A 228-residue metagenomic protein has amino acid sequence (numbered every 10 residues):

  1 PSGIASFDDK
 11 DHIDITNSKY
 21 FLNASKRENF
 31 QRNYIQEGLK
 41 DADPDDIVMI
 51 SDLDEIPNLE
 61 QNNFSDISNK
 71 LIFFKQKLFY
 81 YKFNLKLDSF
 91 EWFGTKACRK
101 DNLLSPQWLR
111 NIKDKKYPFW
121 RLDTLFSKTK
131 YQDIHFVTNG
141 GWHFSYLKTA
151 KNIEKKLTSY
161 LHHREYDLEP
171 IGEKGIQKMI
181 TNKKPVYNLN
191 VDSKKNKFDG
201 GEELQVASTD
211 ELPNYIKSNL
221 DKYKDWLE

Functional and structural regions predicted by a protein language model:
P1-I50, L59, I216, K224: Active-site-proximal specificity loops/subdomain of glycosyltransferases
I4, I13-I15, I35, I47-I50 (+10 more regions): Weak global preference for isoleucine
I4, N17-S18, K70-L71, Q76-K77 (+6 more regions): Generic intrinsically disordered, low-complexity segments enriched for polar/acidic and small residues
I4, T95, G201-E202: Intrinsically disordered, low-complexity regions
A24-S25, E55-L168: Conserved catalytic core of nucleotide-sugar-dependent glycosyltransferases
Q132, F136-E228: C-terminal accessory extensions appended to soluble enzyme cores
